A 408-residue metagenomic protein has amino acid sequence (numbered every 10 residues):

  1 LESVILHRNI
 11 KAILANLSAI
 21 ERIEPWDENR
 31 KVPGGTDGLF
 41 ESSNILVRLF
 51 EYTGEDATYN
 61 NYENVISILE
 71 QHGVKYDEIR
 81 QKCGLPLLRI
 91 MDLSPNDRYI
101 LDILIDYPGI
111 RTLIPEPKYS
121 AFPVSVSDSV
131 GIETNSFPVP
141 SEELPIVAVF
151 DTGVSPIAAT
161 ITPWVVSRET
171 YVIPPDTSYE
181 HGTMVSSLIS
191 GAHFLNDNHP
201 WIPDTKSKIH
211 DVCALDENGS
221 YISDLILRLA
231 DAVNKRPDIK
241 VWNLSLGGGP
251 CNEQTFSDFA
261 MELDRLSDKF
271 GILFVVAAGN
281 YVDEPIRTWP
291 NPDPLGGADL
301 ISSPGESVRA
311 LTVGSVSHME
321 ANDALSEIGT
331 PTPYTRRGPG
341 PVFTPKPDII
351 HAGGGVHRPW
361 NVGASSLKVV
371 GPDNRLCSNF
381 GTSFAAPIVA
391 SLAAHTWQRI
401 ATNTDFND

Functional and structural regions predicted by a protein language model:
L1, L46-I66, T177-T255, M261: Subtilisin-like peptidase catalytic core
L1-P138: Autoinhibitory propeptides
N64, A214-S303, S307, N374-F380 (+1 more regions): Substrate-binding/access-modulating region of protease and related hydrolase catalytic domains
Y99-Y107, L113, V139, M184-S187 (+6 more regions): Catalytic cores of nucleotide-enabled group-transfer and carboxylate-activating enzymes in metabolic and assembly-line
S136-R168, V172-I222, G271, E284 (+5 more regions): Subtilisin-like serine protease catalytic core
V147-R168, V316-E327, P331, T335-P387 (+1 more regions): Catalytic-core environment of secreted peptidases
A148, H210-D211, K240-L244, L273-V276 (+2 more regions): Structural recognition of the beta-strand scaffold that forms the well-ordered cores of secreted hydrolase catalytic
V172-M184, R375-S391: Gly/Ser-rich catalytic serine loop of serine hydrolases
